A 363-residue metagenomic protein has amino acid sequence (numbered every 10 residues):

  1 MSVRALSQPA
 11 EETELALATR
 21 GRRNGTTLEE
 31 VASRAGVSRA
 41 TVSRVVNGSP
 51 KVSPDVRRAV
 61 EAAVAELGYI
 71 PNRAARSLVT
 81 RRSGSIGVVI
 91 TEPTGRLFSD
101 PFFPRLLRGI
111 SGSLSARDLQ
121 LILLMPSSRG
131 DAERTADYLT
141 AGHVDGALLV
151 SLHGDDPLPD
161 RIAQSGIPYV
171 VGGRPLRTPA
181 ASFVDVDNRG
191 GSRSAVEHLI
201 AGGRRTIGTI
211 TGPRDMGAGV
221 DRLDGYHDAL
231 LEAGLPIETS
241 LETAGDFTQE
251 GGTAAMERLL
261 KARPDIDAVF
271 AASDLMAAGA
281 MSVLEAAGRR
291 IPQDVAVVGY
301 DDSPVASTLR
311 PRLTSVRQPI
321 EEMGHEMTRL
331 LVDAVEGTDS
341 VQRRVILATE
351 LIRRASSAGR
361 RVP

Functional and structural regions predicted by a protein language model:
M1-R20, R34, E66, G112-A116 (+2 more regions): Bacterial carbohydrate/catabolite-sensing allosteric modules
M1-S85, R361-P363: N-terminal helix-turn-helix DNA-binding module of bacterial transcription factors
S38, G84, D145, R204-T206 (+1 more regions): Short acidic/polar active-site loop segments enriched in Thr and Asp
T41, R81-G95, H198, T206-P213: Short beta-strand segments enriched in small/hydrophobic residues
Y69-R134, L231: Amphipathic helical "hinge" segments at domain boundaries
S127-G130, V150-D156, L275: Short beta->alpha connector loops
A132-H143, T253-R263: Short, well-structured alpha-helical segments in soluble
